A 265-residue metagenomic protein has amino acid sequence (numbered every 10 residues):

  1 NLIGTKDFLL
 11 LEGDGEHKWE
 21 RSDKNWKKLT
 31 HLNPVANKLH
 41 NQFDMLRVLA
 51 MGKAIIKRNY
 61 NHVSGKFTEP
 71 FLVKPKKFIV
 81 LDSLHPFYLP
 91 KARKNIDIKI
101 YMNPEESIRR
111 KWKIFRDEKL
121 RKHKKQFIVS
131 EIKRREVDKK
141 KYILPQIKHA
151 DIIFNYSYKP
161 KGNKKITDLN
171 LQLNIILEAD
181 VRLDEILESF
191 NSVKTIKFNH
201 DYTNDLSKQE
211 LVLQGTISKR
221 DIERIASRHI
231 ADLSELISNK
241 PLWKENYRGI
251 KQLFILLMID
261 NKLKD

Functional and structural regions predicted by a protein language model:
N1: Glycine-rich phosphate-binding P-loop
T5-F67, F78: Conserved nucleotide-sensing/catalytic segment adjacent to the nucleotide-binding pocket in NTP-handling enzymes
K6, K94-I98, K148-D151: Short glycine-/polar-rich loops that comprise or flank the Walker A/P-loop and associated switch/sensor motifs
F8-L10, K99-Y101, I153, E210: Conserved beta-strand scaffold positions in the cores of enzyme catalytic domains, especially in NTP/NDP-utilizing
R47-Y60, P104-R109, K125, V129 (+1 more regions): Conserved Switch II/interswitch segment of TRAFAC-class P-loop GTPases
N61-E69, L89, L177-L183, G215-T216: Conformational switch/transducer regions in large eukaryotic molecular machines and scaffolds
P70-E118, L183: ATP-dependent NMP and nucleoside kinases share a basic, alpha-helical "lid"
E106, R116-D265: C-terminal accessory "lid"/substrate-recognition subdomains
